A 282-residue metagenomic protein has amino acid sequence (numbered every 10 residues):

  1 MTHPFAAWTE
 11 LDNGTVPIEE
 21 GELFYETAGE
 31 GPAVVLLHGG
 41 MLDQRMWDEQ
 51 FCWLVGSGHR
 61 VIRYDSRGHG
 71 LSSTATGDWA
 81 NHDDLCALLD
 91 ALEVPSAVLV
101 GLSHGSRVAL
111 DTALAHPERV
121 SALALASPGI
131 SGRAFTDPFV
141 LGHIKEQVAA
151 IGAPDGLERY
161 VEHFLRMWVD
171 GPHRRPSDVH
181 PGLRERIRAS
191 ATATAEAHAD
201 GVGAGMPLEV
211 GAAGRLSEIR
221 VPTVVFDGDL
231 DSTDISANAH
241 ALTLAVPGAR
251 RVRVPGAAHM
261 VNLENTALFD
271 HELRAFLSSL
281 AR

Functional and structural regions predicted by a protein language model:
G14, E19-S73, L88: Conserved HGGG/HGGXW glycine-rich cap/lid loop of the alpha/beta-hydrolase fold
A80-A97: Conserved acidic catalytic loop of the alpha/beta-hydrolase fold
L99-G101, A126: Short beta-strand immediately N-terminal to the catalytic nucleophile in serine-hydrolase-like folds
G101, G105, A109: Gly/Ala-rich beta-loop-alpha elbow adjacent to hydrolase catalytic centers
L114-A115, S121-A153: Flexible "cap/lid" loop of the alpha/beta hydrolase fold
P154-V210: Conserved alpha/beta-hydrolase catalytic His-Asp/Glu region
R188-L244, R253: Conserved serine/cysteine hydrolase catalytic core
P247-R282: Catalytic active-site module of serine/aspartate enzymes centered on a nucleophile-bearing elbow/loop
